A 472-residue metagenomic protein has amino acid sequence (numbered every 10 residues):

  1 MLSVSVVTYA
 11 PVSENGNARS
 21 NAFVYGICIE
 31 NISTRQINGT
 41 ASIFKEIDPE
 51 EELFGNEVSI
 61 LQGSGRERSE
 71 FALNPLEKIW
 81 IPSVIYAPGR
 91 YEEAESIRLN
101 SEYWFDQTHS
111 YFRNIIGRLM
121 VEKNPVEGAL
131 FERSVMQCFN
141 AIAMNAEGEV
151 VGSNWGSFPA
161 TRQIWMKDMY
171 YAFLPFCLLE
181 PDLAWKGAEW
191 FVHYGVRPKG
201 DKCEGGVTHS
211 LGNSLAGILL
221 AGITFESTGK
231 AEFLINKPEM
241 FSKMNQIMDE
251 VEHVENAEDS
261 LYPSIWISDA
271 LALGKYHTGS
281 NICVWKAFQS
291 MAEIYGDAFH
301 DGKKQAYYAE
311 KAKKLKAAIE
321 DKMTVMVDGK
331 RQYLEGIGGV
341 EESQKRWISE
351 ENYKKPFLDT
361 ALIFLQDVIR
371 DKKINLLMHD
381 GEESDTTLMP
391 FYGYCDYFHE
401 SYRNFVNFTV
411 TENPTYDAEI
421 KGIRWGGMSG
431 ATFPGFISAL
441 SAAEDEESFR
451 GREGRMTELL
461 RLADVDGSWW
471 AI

Functional and structural regions predicted by a protein language model:
L2-T161: Acidic/polar, glycine-enriched structural segments that form the non-catalytic walls/loops of the carbohydrate-binding
N21, F71, L76, A129 (+6 more regions): Aromatic- and histidine-enriched alpha-helix N-cap/loop-to-helix transition segments that scaffold the rims
I116-K123, M169-P181, A216-F233, C283-D301 (+2 more regions): Well-ordered alpha-helical scaffold segments within catalytic/enzyme domains
E122-N140, G222-T278, E310, V325-D328: Active-site acid/base region of carbohydrate-active enzymes
V151-S153, Y194-T208, L261-Y276, L365-D371: Acidic/His metal-coordination segments adjacent to aromatic residues that form catalytic metal sites in metalloenzymes
R162-A257, T278-N281, E453-M456: Aromatic-rich carbohydrate-recognition surfaces in CAZymes
L261-P263, L273-H277, C283, Q289-E400: Catalytic cores of carbohydrate-active enzymes
F299-S343, D396-I472: Non-catalytic carbohydrate-binding regions of carbohydrate-active enzymes
